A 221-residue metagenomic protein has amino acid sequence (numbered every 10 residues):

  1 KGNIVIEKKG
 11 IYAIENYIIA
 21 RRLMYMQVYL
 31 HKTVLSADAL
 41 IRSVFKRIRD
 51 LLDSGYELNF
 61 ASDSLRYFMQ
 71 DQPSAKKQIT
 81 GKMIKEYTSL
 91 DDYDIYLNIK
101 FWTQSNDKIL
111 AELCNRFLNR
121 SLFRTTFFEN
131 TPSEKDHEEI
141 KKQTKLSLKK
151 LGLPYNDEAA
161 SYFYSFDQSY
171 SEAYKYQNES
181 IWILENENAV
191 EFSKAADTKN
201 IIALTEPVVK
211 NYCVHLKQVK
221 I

Functional and structural regions predicted by a protein language model:
K1-I221: Histidine-centered, transition-metal-coordinating active-site segments
